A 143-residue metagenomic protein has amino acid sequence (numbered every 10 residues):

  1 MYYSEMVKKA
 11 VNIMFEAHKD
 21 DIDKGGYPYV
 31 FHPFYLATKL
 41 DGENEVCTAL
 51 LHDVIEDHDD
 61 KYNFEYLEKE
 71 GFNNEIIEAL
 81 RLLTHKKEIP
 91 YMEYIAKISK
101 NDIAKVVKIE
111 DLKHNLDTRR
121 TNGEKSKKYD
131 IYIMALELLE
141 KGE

Functional and structural regions predicted by a protein language model:
M1-E143: Active-site helical microenvironments for divalent-metal-assisted chemistry
